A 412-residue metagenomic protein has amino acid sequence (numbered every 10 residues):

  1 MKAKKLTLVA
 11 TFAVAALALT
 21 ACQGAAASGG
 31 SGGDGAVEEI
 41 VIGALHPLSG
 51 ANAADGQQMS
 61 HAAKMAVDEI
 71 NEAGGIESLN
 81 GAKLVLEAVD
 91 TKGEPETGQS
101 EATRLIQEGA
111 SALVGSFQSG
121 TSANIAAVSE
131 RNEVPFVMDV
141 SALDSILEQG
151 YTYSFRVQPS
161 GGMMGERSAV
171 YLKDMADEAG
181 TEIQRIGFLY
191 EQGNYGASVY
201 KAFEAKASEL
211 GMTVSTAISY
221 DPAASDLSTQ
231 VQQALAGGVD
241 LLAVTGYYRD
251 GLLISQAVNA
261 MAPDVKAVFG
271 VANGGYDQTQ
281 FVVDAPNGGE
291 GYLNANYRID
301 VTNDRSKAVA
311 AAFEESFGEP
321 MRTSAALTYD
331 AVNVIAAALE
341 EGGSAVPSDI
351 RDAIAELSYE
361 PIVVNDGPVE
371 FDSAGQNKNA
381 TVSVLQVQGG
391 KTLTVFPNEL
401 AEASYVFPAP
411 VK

Functional and structural regions predicted by a protein language model:
M1-V41, E72, P410-K412: Short, low-complexity disordered leader/linker segments with a strong preference for bacterial N-terminal type II
A27-A44, E77-K83, A179-Q184: Immediate post-signal peptide segment of exported/extracytoplasmic ligand-binding proteins
G30-G33, A54-Q58, I76-E148, V157 (+2 more regions): Beta-alpha junction/loop-to-helix N-cap segments that form part of ligand/metal-binding clefts
D34-E39, G43-M65, V89-E96, F117-Q118 (+3 more regions): Extracytoplasmic "Venus flytrap"
A62-V85, E178, S208-G211: Signal peptide-proximal N-terminal region of secreted/periplasmic/extracellular or secretory-lumen proteins
A110-S215, K266-L293, D300: Extracytoplasmic ligand/sensor domains, especially the bilobed periplasmic-binding protein
V258-Y329, T392, N398-K412: Extracellular/periplasmic periplasmic-binding protein-like sensory domains
E315-F317, M321-R322, A337-T394: Segments of small-molecule ligand-sensing domains
